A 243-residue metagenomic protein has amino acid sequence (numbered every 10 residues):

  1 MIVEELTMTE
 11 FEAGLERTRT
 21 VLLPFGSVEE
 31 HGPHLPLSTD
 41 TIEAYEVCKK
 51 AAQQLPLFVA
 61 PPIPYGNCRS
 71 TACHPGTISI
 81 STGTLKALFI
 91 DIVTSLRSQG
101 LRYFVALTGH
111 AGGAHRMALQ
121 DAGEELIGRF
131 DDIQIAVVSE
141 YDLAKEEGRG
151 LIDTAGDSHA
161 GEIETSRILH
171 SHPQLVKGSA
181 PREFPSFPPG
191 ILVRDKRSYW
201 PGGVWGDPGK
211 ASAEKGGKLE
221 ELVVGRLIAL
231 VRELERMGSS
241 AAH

Functional and structural regions predicted by a protein language model:
M1-V105, G109-H243: Extended, histidine- and acidic-residue-enriched regions that form the cofactor-binding/catalytic faces
